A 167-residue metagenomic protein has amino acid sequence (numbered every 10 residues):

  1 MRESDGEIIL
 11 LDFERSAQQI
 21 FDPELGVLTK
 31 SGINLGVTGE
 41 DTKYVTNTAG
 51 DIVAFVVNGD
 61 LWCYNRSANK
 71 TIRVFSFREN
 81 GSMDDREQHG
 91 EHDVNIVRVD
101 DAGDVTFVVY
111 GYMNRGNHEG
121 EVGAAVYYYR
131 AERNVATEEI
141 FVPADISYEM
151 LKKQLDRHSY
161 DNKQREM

Functional and structural regions predicted by a protein language model:
R2-D5: Hydrophobic membrane/lipid-contacting segments
I9-N34, L61-E87, H118-L151, M167: Surface-exposed loop/turn elements that mediate protein-protein interactions on large endomembrane-trafficking
L35-T42: Short coil-to-beta transitions that initiate beta-strands within beta-rich domains
T38, G90-E91, K152-L155: Short loop/turn positions that demarcate and connect the beta-strands within blades of beta-propeller repeat domains
T42-Y64, H92-V126, D156-M167: Short beta-strand elements that form the blades of beta-propeller/WD-repeat-like and other beta-sheet-rich scaffold
